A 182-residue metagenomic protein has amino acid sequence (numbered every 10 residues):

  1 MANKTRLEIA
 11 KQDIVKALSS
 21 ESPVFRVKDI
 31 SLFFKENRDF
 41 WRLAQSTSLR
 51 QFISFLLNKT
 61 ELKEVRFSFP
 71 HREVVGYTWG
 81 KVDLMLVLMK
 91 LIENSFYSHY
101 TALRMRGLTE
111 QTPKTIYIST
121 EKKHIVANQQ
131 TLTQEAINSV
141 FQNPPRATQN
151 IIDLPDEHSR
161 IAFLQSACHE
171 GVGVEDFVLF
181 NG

Functional and structural regions predicted by a protein language model:
A2-N94, K122, N128-T133: Short beta-edge/loop segments at beta->alpha junctions of small alpha/beta modules that act as binding/recognition
R26, S98, F180-G182: Helix N-cap / beta->alpha transition motif
F67-F69, T101, K114-Y117: Short coil/turn segments at secondary-structure boundaries
Y97-L108, T112: Leucine-rich, amphipathic alpha-helical/linker segments
L108-G182: Phosphate-handling catalytic interfaces
